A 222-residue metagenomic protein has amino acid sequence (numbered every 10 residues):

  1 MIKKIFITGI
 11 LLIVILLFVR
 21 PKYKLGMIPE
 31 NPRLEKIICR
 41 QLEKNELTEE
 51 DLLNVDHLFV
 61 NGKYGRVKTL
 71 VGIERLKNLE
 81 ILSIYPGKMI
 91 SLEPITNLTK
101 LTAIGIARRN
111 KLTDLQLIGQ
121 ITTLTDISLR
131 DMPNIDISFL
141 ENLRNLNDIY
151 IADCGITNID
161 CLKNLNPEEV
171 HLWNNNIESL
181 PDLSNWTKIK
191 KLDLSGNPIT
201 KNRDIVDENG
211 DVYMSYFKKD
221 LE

Functional and structural regions predicted by a protein language model:
M1, R20, E43-E46, N209-G210 (+1 more regions): Short, flexible coil/linker elements and helix-boundary hinge sites characteristic of intrinsically disordered
M1-L12: N-terminal Sec-pathway targeting helices
L11-V19: Hydrophobic h-region of N-terminal signal peptides that target proteins for export in Gram-negative bacteria
K22-L42, E46: Surface-exposed cap/linker segments adjacent to membranes
L47-D51: Short boundary motifs at domain starts and secondary-structure transition points
L53-L117, T123-F139, N145-T157, C161-E178 (+2 more regions): Concave beta-strand-loop units of leucine-rich repeat
